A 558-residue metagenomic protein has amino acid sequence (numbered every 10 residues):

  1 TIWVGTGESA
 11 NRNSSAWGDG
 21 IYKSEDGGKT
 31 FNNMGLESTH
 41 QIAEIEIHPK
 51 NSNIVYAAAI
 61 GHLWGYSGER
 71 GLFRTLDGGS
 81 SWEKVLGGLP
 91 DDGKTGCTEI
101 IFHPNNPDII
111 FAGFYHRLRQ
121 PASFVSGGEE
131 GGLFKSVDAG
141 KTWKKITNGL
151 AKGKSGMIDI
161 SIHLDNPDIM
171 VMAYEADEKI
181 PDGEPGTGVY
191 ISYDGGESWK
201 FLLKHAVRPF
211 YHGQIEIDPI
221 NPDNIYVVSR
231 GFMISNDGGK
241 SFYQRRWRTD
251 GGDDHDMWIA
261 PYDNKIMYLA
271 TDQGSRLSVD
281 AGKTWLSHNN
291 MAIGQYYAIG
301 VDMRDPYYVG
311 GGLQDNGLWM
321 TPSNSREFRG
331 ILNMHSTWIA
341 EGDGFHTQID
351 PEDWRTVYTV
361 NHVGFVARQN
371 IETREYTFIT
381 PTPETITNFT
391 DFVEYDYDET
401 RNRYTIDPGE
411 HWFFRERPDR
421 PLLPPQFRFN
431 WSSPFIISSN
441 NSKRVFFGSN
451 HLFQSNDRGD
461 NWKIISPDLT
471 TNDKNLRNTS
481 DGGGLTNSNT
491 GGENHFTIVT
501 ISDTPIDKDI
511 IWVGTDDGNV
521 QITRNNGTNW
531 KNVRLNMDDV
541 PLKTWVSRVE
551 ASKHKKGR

Functional and structural regions predicted by a protein language model:
T1-R558: Beta-propeller blade termini and top-face loops
